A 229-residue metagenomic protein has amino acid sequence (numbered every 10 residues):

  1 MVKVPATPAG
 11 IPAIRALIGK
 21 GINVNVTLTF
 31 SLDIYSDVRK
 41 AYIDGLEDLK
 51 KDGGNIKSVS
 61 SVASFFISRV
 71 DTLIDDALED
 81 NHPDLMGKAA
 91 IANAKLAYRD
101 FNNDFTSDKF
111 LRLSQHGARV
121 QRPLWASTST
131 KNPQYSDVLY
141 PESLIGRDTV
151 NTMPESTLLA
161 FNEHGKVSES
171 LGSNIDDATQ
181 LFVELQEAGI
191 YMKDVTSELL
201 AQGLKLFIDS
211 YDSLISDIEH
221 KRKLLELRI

Functional and structural regions predicted by a protein language model:
M1-A13: Active-site beta->alpha loop and helix N-cap motifs at the rims of alpha/beta catalytic domains
G10, L32-I34, A201-Q202, I215: Short secondary-structure capping/turn micro-motifs that flank functional sites
I14, I22-S156: Catalytic alpha/beta core domains of metabolic enzymes, predominantly
L17: Phosphate/pyrophosphate-binding loops and the adjoining catalytic core of nucleotide-dependent enzymes
G117-R222: Flexible, acidic glycine-rich loops studded with aromatic residues
